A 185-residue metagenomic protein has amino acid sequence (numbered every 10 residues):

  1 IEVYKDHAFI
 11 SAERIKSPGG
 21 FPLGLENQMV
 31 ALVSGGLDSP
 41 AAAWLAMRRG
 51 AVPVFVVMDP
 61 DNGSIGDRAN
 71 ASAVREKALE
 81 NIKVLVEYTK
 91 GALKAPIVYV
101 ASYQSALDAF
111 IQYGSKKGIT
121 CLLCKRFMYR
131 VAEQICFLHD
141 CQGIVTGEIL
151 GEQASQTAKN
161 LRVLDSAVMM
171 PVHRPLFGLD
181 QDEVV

Functional and structural regions predicted by a protein language model:
E2-R162, S166, R174-E183: ATP-dependent adenylation/nucleotidyltransferase module used to activate substrates
